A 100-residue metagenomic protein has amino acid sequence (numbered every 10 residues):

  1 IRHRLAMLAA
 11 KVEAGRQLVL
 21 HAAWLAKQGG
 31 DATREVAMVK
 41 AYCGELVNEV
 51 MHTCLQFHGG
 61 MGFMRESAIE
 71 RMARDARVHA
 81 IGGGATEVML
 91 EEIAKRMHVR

Functional and structural regions predicted by a protein language model:
I1-R100: Alpha-helical interface subdomain recognition
